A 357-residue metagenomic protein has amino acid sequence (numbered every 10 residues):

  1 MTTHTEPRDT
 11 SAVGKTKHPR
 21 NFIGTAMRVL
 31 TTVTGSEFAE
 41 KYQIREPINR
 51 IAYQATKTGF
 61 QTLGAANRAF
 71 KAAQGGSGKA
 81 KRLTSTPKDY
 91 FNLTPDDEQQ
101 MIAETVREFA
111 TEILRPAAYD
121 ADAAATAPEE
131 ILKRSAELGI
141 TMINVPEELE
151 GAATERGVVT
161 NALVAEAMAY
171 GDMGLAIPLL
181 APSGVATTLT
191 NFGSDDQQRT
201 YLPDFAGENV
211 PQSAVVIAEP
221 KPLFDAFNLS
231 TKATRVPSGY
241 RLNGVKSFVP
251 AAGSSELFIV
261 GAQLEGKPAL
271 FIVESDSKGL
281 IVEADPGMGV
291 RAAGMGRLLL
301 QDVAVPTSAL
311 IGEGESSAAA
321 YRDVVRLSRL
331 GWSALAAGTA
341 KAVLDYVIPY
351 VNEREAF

Functional and structural regions predicted by a protein language model:
T2-Y90, T94, E98, I102-E104: Extended, charge-enriched "interface" segments that sit outside catalytic cores
G75-K79, R107, E137-N209, A251-L257: Internal helix-loop-helix
P95, V282-F357: Glycine-rich beta->alpha junctions and the first turn(s) of the following alpha-helix
A127-P128: His/Cys-centered metal/cofactor-coordination and adjacent catalytic loops
E208-A218: A short, Trp-centered hydrophobic/proline-enriched beta-strand micro-motif
P222-D225, Y240: Hydrophobic, small-residue-rich alpha-helical packing segments that form membrane-like cores
T231-T234: A structural signal for short hydrophobic beta-strand segments in well-ordered beta-sheet cores
N243-E283: A short core secondary-structure module
